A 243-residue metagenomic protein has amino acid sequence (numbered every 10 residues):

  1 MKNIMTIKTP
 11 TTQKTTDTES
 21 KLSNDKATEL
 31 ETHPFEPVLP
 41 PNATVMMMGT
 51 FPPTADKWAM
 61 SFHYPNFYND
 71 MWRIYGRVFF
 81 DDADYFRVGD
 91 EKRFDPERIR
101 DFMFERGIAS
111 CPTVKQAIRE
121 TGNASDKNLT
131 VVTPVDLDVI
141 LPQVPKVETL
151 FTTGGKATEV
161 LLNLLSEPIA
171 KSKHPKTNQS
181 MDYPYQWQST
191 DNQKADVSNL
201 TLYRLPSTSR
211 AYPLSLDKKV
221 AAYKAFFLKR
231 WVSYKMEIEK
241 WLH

Functional and structural regions predicted by a protein language model:
K2-P37, P41, P53-A55, P65-F67 (+3 more regions): C-terminal capping/extension of enzyme domains
V38, R100-M103, P142-Q143: Short, conserved, surface-exposed binding loops centered on an aromatic residue
P41-A43, F104-R106, P145-K146, S198: Residue-level preference for short coil/turn positions at secondary-structure junctions
M47-M48: N-terminal nucleotide-binding beta1-loop-alpha1 segment
F51-P52, V114, K156, T208-S209: Short, flexible active-site-adjacent loop segments at beta-strand->alpha-helix junctions, enriched in small/polar
K57-L129: Short, surface-exposed acidic-centric catalytic microdomains
D84-Y85, V147-E148, I169-K171: Short secondary-structure capping/junction motifs at helix and strand boundaries
E105-E167: Internal catalytic-core helix/loop-beta-alpha segment that presents or stabilizes conserved functional determinants
